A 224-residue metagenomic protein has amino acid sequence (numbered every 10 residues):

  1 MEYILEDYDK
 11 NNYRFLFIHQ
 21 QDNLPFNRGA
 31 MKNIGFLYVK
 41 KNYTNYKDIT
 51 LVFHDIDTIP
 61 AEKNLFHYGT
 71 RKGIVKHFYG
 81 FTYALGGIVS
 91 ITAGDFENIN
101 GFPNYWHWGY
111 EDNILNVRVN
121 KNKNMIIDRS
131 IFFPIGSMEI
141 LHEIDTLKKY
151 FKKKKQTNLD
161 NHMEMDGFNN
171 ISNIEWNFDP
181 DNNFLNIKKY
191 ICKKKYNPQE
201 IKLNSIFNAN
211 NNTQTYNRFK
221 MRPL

Functional and structural regions predicted by a protein language model:
L5-D48, K63-F66: Active-site-proximal specificity loops/subdomain of glycosyltransferases
Q20-N23, D57-I59, T82-A84, D95-F96 (+5 more regions): Conserved beta-strand elements of beta-rich interaction domains across eukaryotes, especially beta-propellers
R28-G29, N33, W108-N116: Conserved glycosyltransferase catalytic-site signature
N42, P60-Y83: Conserved donor-nucleotide/metal-binding helix-loop-beta segment in metal-dependent transferases, i.e., the alpha-helix
K47-I49, K72-L85, I126-R129: A short, conserved acidic/glycine-rich loop-to-beta-strand motif that forms the donor nucleotide-sugar/metal
D48-I59: The conserved acidic donor/metal-binding loop of glycosyltransferases
V75-I91, N98-I99, H107: A recurrent flexible, glycine/aromatic-enriched loop bordering the glycosyltransferase active site that acts as
N113-L224: C-terminal catalytic/acceptor-binding lobe
